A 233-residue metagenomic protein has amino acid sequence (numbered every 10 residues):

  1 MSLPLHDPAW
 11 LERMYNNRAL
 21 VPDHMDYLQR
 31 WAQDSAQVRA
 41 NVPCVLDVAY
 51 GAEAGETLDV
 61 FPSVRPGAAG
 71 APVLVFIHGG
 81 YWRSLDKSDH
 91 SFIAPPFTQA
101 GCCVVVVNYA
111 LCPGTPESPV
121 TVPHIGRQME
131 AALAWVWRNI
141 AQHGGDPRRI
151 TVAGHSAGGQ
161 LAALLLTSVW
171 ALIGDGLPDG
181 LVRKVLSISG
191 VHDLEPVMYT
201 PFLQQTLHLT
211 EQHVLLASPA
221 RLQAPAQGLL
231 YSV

Functional and structural regions predicted by a protein language model:
M1-V233: Alpha/beta-hydrolase superfamily serine-hydrolase fold, recognizing
